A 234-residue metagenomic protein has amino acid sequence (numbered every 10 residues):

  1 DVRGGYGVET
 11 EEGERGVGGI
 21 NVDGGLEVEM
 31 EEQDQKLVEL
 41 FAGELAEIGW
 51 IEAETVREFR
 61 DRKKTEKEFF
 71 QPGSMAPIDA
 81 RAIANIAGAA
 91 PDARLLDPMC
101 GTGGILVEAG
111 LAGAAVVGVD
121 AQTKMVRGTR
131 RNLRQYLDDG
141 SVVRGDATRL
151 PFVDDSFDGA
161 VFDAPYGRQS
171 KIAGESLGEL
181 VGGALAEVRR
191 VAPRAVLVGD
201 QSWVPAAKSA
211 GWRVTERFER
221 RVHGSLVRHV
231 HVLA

Functional and structural regions predicted by a protein language model:
D1-M30: Non-catalytic nucleic-acid substrate-recognition regions in nucleic-acid-modifying enzymes
D23, Q33-K36, A42-A234: Class I S-adenosyl-L-methionine-dependent methyltransferase catalytic core
